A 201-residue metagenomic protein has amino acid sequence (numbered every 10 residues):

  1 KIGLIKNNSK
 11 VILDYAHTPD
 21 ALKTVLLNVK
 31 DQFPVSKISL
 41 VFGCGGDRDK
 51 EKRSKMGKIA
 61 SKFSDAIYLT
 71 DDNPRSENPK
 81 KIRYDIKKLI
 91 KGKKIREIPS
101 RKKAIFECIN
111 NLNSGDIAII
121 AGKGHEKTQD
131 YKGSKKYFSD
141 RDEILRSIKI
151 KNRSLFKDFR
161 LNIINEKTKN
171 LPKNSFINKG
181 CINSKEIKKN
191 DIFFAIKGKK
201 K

Functional and structural regions predicted by a protein language model:
K1-K201: ATP-dependent carboxylate-amine ligase
